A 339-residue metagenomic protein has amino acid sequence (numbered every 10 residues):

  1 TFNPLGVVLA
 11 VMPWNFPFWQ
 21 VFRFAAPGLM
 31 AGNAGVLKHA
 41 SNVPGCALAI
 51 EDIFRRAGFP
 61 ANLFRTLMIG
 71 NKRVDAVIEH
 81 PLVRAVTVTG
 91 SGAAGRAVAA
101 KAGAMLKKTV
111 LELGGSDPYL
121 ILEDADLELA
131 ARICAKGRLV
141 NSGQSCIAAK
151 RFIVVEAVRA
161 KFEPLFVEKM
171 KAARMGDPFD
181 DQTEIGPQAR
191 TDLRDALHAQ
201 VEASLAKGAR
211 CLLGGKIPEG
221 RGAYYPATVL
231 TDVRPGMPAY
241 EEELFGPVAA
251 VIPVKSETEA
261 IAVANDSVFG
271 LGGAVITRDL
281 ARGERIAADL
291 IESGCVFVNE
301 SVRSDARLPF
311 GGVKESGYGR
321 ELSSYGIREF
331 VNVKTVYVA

Functional and structural regions predicted by a protein language model:
T1-L129, V254: Rossmann-like NAD(P) dinucleotide-binding subdomain of oxidoreductase/dehydrogenase enzymes
L29, V36, R65, V110 (+5 more regions): Structural detector of well-ordered beta-strand residues that form the stable sheet scaffold of enzyme domains
N42, K72, L82, D126 (+7 more regions): Residue-level recognition of oxygen-bearing side chains
G45-C46, A76, A97, K161-F162 (+2 more regions): Phosphate- and divalent-cation-binding pockets in alpha/beta enzyme and binding domains that engage nucleotide-derived
G58, A85, A93-R234, V298: ALDH superfamily catalytic-core signature
A61, H80, L113-G115, C146-I147 (+3 more regions): Short glycine-enriched loop/turn motifs at secondary-structure junctions
V83, L120, R174, V201 (+2 more regions): Conserved C-terminal structural/oligomerization subdomain of aldehyde/semialdehyde dehydrogenase
